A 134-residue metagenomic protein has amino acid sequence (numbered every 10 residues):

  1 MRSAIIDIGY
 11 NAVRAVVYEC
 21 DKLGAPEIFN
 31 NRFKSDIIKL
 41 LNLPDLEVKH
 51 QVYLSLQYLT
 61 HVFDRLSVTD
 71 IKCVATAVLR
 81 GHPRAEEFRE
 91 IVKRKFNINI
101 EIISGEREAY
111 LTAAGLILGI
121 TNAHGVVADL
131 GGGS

Functional and structural regions predicted by a protein language model:
M1, N122-A123, G132-S134: Short beta-strand-initiation
R2-F96: Conserved phosphate-binding loops in N-terminal lobes of ATP-dependent enzymes of the actin/Hsp70/sugar-kinase
I6, K72, N122, D129-L130: Generic detector of intrinsically disordered, low-complexity, polar/charged segments
D7-A12, A128-S134: A short acidic Gly-Thr/Ser loop motif
A12, V78, E108, L118 (+1 more regions): Short, flexible micro-motifs
K72-A77, E106-L111, G132: Short, glycine/charge-rich beta-strand/loop segments that flank catalytic centers and engage negatively charged groups
E101-V127: Conserved phosphate-binding catalytic cores of ATP/NTP-utilizing and phosphoryl-transfer enzymes
